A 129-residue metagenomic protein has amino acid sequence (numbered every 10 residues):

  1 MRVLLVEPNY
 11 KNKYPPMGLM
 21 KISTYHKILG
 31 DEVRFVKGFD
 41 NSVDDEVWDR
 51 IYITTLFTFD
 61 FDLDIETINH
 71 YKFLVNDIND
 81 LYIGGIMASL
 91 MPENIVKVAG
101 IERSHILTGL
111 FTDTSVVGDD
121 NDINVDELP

Functional and structural regions predicted by a protein language model:
M1, P92-P129: N-terminal [4Fe-4S]-dependent radical SAM core
M1-N94, V98-E102: A short, structured N-terminal alpha-helical element that caps or precedes a catalytic domain
